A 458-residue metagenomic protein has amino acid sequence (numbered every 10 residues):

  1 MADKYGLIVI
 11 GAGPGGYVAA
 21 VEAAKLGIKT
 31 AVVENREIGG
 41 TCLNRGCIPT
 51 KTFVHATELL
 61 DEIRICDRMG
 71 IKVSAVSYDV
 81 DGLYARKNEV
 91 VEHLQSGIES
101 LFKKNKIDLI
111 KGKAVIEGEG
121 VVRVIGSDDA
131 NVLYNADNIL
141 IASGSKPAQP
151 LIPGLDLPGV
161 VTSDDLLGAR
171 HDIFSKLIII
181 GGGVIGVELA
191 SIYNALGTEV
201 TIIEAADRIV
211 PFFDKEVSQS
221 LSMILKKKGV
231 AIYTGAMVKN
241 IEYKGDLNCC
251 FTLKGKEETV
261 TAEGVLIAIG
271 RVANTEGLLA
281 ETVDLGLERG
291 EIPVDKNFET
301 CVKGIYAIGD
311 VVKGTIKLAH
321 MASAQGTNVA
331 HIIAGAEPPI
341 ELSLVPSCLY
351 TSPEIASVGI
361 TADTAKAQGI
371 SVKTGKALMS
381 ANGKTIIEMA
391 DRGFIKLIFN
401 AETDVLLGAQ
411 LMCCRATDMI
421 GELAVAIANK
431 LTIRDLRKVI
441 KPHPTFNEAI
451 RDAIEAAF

Functional and structural regions predicted by a protein language model:
A2-G13, F174-G183: Beta1/beta-strand and adjacent pyrophosphate-binding region of the FAD-binding site in flavoprotein oxidoreductases
A2-Y5, V21-I28, V33-F174, A206-V210 (+7 more regions): Glycine-rich flavin
I8-G15, A19-R36, T41, I48 (+4 more regions): Flexible, glycine-rich terminal cap/loop adjacent to redox cofactors in electron-transfer oxidoreductases
I8-I10, A114, Y134-G144, I179-I180 (+3 more regions): Short hydrophobic core segments
G15-E22, T41, G186-L189, A195 (+2 more regions): Short glycine/serine/threonine-rich phosphate/pyrophosphate-binding segments that cradle anionic phosphate groups
C47, S143-E199, I203, A231 (+3 more regions): Glycine-rich dinucleotide-binding loop and its adjacent helix/turn
P49, V122, A273, T300 (+2 more regions): Hydrophobic "anchor" residues
D156-I173, T259-A334: FAD-site-proximal beta/loop scaffold in flavoenzymes
